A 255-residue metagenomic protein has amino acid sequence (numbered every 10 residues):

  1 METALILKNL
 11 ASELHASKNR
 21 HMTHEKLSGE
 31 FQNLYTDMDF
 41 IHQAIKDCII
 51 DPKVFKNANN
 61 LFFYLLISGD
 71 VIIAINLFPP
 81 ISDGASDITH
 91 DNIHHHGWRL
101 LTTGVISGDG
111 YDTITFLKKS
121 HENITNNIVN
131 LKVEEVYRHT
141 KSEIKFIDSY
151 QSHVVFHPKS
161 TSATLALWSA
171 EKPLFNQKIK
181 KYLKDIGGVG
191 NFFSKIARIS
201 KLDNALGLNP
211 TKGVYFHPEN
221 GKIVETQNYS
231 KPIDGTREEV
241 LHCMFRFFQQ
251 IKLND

Functional and structural regions predicted by a protein language model:
M1-F78: A short, N-terminal "cap"/entry segment at the start of jelly-roll beta-barrel domains of the cupin/DSBH fold
I75-W98, D148-S149: Conserved short histidine dyad/triad with adjacent acidic residue
W98-S120: Glycine- and acidic-residue-biased ligand/ion/polar-headgroup-sensing regions
T103, K159-Q177: A short hydrophobic beta-strand segment most commonly corresponding to one strand of the jelly-roll/cupin
T113-I114, I147, S152-K159, T164: Short beta-strand His + acidic residue motifs that chelate non-heme Fe in jelly-roll/DSBH and cupin folds
I114-N127, F156-K159, F175-I179: A short secondary-structure junction signal
K119-S152: Short acidic-glycine-tyrosine-enriched beta hairpin
E171-N254: Charged, amphipathic alpha-helical linkers/stalks
